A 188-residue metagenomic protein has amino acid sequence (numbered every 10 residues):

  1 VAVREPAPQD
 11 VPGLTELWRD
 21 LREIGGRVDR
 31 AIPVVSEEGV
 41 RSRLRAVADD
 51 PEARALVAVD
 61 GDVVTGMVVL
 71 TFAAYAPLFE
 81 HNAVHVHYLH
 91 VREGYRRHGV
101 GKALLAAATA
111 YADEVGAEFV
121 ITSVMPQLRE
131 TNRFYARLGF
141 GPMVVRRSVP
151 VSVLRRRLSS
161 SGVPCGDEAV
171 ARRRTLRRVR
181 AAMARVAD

Functional and structural regions predicted by a protein language model:
A2-E16, G25: A short beta-loop-alpha structural element at the N-terminal edge of CoA-dependent acyl/N-acetyltransferase catalytic
R22-R43: Conserved GNAT-fold acetyl-CoA-binding loop/helix
R45-V57, H85: A short helix-loop-beta-strand connector motif used in the catalytic cores of GNAT acetyltransferases and, in some
A55-V57, V63-F72, H90: Conserved beta-strand in the GNAT
Y88-V91, R97-A110, R137: Conserved acetyl-CoA-binding loop-helix of GNAT-fold acetyltransferases
R92-A103, V115, Q127-N132: Conserved glycine-rich acetyl-CoA-binding loop
L105, A112-V124: Conserved GNAT acetyl-CoA-binding A-motif
I121-T131, S148-P150: Conserved beta-strand-loop-alpha-helix junction that forms the acyl-donor binding cleft
